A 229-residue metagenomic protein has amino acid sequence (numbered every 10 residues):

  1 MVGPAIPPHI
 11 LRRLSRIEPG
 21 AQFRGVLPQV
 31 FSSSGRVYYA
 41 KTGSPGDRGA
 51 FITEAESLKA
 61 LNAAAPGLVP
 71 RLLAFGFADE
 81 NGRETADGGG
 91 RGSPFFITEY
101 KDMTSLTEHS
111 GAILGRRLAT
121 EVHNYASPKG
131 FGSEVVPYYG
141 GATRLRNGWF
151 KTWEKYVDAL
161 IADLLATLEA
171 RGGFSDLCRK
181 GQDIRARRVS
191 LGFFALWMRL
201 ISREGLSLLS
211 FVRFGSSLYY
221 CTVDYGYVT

Functional and structural regions predicted by a protein language model:
M1-P19: Juxta-kinase regulatory segment immediately upstream of eukaryotic protein kinase catalytic domains
V2-I6, Q22, A50-T53, S110-I113 (+2 more regions): Soluble or luminal CAZymes and related metallo-dependent hydrolases
I6, F77-N81, A126-G205, V212-C221: An alpha-helical support segment within catalytic cores of ATP-dependent transferases
G25-P28, R199, L208: Short, acidic/polar N-cap/turn motifs at the starts of alpha helices
V26-E154: ATP-binding pocket architecture of kinase catalytic cores
L209, T229: Active-site environment of divalent metal-dependent phosphoester hydrolases
D224-V228: Activation of the activation-loop gatekeeper triad in protein kinase-fold domains
